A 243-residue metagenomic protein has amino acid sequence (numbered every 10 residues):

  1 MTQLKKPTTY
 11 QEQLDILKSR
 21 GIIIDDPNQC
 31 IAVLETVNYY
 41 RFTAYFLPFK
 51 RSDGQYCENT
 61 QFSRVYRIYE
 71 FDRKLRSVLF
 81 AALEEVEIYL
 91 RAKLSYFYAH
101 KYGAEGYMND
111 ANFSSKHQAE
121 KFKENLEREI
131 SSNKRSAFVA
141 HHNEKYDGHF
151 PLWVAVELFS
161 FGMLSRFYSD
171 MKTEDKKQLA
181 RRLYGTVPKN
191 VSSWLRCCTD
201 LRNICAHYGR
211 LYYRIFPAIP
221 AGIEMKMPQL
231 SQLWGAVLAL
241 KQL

Functional and structural regions predicted by a protein language model:
M1-D200, Y212-L243: Extended intrinsically disordered or low-complexity regions, especially N/C-terminal cytosolic tails and loops, rather
Y208: Acidic/aromatic/glycine-rich contiguous surface patches that form carbohydrate-binding/processing clefts and analogous
